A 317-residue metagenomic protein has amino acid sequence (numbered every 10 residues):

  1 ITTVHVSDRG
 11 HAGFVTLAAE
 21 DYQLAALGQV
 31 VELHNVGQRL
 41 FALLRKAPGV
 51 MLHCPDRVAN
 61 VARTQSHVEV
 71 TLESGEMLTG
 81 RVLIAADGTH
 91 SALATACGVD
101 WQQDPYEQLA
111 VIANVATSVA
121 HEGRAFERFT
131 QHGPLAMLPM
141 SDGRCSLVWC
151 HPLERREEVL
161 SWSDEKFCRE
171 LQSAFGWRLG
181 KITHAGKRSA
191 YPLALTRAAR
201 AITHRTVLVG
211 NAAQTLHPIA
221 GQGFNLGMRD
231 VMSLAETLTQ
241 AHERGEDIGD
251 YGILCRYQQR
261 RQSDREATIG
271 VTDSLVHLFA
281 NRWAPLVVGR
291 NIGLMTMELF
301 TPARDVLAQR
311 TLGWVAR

Functional and structural regions predicted by a protein language model:
T2-A96, D104-L109, D164: Conserved N-terminal helical subregion
T3, L33-G37, Q108, I112 (+6 more regions): A general structural signal for well-ordered alpha-helical segments in protein cores
A18-L24, H151, T272-L275: Short glycine/proline- and charge-enriched loop/turn segments that cap or connect secondary-structure elements
V30-H34, S161, M228, W283: Short, solvent-exposed loop/helix junctions and linker helices that flank or host conserved functional motifs
P55, T64, Q131, S141 (+1 more regions): Structural motif
H67-E69, L83-R188: Conserved FAD-binding catalytic core of PHBH/FMO-like flavoproteins
E157-H242, E246-Y251: FAD/FMN-dependent oxidoreductases across multiple families
E236-R317: C-terminal helical "tail/cap" subdomain of flavin- and related membrane-associated enzymes
